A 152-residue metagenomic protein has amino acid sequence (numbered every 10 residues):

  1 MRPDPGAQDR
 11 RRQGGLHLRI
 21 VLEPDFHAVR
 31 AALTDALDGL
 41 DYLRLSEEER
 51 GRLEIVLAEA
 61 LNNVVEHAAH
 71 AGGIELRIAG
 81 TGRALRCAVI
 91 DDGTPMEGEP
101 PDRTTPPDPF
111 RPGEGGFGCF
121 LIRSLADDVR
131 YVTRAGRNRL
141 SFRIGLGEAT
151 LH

Functional and structural regions predicted by a protein language model:
M1-I20, P24, R123-H152: Flexible, glycine-/charge-rich segments associated with ATP-binding catalytic modules
T34-A58, R111-G113: Conserved short strand/loop->alpha-helix "switch" segment adjacent to the catalytic nucleotide/phosphoryl-transfer site
A58-E59, N63, S124: Conserved polar catalytic motif of the HATPase_c/GHKL fold
A68-G72: A short, flexible helix-to-loop-to-beta junction within the catalytic ATP-binding CA
G73-R83: Short beta-strand/loop element within the Bergerat-fold HATPase_c
R86-E114: Glycine-rich/acidic phosphate-handling loop/turn and adjacent ATP-lid/helix of nucleotide-binding kinase/ATPase domains
R111-A126: Glycine-rich phosphate-binding loop
